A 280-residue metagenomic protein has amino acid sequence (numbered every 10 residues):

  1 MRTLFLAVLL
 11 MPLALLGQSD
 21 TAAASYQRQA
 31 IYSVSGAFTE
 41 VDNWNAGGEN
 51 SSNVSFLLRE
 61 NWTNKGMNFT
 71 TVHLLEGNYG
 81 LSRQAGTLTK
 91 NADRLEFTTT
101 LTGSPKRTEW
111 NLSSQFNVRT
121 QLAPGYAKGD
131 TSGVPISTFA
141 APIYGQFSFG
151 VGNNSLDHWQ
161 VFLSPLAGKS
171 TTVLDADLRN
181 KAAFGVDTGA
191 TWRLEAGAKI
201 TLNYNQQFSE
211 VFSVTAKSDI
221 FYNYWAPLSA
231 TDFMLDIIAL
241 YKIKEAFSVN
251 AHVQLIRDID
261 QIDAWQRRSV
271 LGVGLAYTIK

Functional and structural regions predicted by a protein language model:
A30-Y32, H73, L112-S114, F149 (+3 more regions): Membrane-embedded beta-strand positions of outer-membrane beta-barrel proteins
V34-E40, G66-N68, G77-R83, F116-P124 (+4 more regions): Transmembrane beta-strands of outer-membrane beta-barrel pores
D42-G48, S82-T87, T131-S137, F184-A190 (+2 more regions): Extracellular loop and loop/strand-boundary signature of outer-membrane beta-barrel proteins
G47-V54, T87-R94, I136-A141, A190-L194 (+2 more regions): Replace "Gram-negative outer membrane beta-barrel proteins" with "bacterial and organellar outer membrane beta-barrel
E60-N64, G103-P105, N153-S155, L202-Q206 (+2 more regions): Residue-level signature of outer-membrane beta-barrel architecture
N68-T71, R107-L112, H158-V161, V211-V214 (+1 more regions): Repeated loop/turn-to-beta-strand initiation elements of outer-membrane beta-barrel proteins
L88-G197: Outer-membrane pore/translocation modules
R267-K280: Outer-membrane beta-barrel "beta-signal"
